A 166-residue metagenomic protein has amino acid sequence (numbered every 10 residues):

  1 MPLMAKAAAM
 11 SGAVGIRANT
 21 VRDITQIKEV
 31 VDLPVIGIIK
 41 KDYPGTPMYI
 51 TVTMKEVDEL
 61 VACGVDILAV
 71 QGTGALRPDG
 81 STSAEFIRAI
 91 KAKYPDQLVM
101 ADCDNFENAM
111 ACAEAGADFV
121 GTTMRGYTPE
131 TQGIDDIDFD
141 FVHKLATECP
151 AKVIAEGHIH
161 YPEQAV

Functional and structural regions predicted by a protein language model:
P2, Y49-K55, S81-I87, I134-H143: Charged helix-capping and loop-helix junction motifs
G12, V31-V35, C63-I67, K93-D96 (+3 more regions): Glycine-enriched alpha-helix->loop->beta-strand junction motifs that scaffold or abut catalytic
V21, K40-D42, G72-A75, D104-N105 (+2 more regions): Short, ordered loop/turn segments at secondary-structure junctions
V31-G45, F86, K91-D104, A146-G157: Short beta-strand/loop segments at the ligand-binding rim of alpha/beta enzyme cores
D32-S81: Glycine/small-residue-rich loop that forms an oxyanion/phosphate-binding "nest" at active or ligand-binding sites
G45-L60, D104-D118, A151, A155-V166: Catalytic cores of alpha/beta
I67-D79, A113-F141: Glycine/Thr-rich beta-alpha phosphate-binding loop at enzyme active sites
